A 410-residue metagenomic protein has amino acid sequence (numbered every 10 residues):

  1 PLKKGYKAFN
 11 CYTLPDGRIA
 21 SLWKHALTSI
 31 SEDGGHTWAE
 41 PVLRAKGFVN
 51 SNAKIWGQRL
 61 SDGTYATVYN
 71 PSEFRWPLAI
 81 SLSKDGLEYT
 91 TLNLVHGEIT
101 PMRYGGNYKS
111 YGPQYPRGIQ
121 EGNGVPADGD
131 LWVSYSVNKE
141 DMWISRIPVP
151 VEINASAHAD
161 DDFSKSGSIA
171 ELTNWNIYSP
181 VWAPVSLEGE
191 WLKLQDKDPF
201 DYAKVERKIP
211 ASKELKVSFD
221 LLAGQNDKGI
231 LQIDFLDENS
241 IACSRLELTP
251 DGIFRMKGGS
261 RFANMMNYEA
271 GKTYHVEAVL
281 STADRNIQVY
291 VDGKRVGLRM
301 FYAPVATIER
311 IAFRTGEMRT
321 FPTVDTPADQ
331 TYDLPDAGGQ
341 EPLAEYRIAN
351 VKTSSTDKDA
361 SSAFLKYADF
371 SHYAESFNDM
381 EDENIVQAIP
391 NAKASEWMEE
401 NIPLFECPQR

Functional and structural regions predicted by a protein language model:
P1-A159, A394, C407: Asp-box/BNR beta-propeller blade signature and adjacent active/binding-site loops in extracellular glycan-interacting
I147, F163, P327, P335 (+4 more regions): Extracellular beta-strand elements of beta-rich domains used for carbohydrate recognition/degradation or cell-matrix
G167-K193, S376-Q409: Extracellular glycan-recognition surfaces and repeat-rich motifs
E188, K193-F254: Secretory/extracellular carbohydrate-interaction modules and structurally similar beta-sandwich "look-alikes"
E206-V217, M265-K272, P342: Extracellular/lumenal carbohydrate-interaction signature centered on repeated Trp-anchored short motifs
V217-F219, G271-T282, I287-V289: Short tryptophan-centered beta-strand motifs in secreted/extracellular beta-sheet-rich domains of glycan-recognition
R255-E277: Short, aromatic/His-centered strand-loop micro-motif at the edge of beta-sheets
R299-R347: Flexible glycan-contacting loops in extracellular carbohydrate-active proteins
